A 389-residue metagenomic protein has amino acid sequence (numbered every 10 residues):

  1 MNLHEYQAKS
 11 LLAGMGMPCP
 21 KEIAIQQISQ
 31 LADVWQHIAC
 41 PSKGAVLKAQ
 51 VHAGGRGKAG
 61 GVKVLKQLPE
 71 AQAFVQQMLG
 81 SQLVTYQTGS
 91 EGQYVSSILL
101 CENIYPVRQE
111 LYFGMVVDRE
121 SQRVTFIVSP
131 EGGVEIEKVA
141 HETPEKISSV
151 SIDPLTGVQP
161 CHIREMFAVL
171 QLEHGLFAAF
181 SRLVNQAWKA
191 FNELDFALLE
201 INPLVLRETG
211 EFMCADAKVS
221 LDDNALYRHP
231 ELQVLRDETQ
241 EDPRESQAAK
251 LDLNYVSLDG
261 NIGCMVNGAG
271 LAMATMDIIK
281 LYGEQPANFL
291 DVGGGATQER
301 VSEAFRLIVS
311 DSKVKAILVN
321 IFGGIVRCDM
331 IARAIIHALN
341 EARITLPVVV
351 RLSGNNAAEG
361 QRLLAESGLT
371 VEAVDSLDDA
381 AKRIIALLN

Functional and structural regions predicted by a protein language model:
M1-I201, V205-V319, S353-G354, A358-A365 (+1 more regions): ATP-dependent carboxylate/acyl-activation modules
F113, R327-A338: Short Gly/Thr/Asp-enriched flexible loops that form oxyanion-binding sites at enzyme active sites
D311, A342-T345: Hydrophobic alpha-helical segments
D311, N320-M330: Cofactor-cradling patches in redox/metallo enzymes
I321, T345-G354: Short internal beta-strands
A334-A342, E359, L363-S367: Alpha-helical structural signal in soluble globular domains
